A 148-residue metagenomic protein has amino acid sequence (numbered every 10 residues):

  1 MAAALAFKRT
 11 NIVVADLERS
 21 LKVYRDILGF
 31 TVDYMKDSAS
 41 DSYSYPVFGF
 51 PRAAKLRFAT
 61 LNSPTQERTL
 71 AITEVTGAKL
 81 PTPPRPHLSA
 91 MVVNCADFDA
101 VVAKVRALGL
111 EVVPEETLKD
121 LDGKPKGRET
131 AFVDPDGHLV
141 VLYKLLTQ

Functional and structural regions predicted by a protein language model:
A2-A3, N11-I12, M35, V93-Q148: Vicinal oxygen chelate
F7-A15, R57-R106, R128-V133: Vicinal oxygen chelate
V13-Q66: Core segments of cupin and vicinal oxygen chelate
D41-Y45, G77, L118-L121: A cross-kingdom feature marking solvent-exposed beta-strand/loop segments within repeated, beta-rich binding/scaffold
